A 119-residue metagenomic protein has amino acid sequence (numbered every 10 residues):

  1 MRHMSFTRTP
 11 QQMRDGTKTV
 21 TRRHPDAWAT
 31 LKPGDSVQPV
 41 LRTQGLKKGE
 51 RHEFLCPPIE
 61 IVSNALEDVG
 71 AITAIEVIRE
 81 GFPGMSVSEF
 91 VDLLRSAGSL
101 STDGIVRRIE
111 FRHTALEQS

Functional and structural regions predicted by a protein language model:
M1-S119: Structured alpha/beta reader/binder surfaces that contact nucleic acids or chromatin modification marks
